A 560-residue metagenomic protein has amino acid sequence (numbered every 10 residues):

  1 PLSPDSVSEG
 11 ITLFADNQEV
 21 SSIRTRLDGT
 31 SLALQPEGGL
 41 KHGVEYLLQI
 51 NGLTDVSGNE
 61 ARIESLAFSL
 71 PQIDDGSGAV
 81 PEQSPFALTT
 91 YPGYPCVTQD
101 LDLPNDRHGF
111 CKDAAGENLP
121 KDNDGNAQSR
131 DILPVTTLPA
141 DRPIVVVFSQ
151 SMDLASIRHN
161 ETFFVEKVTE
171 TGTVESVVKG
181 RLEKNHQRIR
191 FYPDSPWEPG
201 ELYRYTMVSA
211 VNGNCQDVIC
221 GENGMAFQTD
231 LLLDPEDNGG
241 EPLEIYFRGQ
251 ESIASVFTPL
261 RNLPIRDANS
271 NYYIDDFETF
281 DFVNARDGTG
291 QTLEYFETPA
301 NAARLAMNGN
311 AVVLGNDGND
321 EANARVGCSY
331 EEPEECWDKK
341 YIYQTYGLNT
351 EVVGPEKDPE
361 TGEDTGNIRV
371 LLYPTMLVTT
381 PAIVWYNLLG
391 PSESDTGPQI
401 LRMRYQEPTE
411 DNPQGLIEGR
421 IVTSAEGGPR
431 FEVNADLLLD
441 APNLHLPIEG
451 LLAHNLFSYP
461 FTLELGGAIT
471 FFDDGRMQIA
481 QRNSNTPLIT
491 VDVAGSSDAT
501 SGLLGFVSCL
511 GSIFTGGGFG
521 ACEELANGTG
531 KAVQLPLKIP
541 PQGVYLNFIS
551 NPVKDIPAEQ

Functional and structural regions predicted by a protein language model:
P1-L2, G10-D16, A33, G38-G172 (+7 more regions): Acidic, Ser/Thr/Gly/Pro-rich low-complexity segments and short DxT(G/T)-type signature motifs
V7-E9, S21-I23, H159-E161, V178: Short beta-strand/loop motifs in extracellular/secreted proteins, especially within beta-sandwich accessory domains
D16-I23, E170-G180: Surface-exposed loop/edge segments in extracytoplasmic proteins
R26, L53-D55, L182-N185: Conserved Ser/Thr-centered positions that define the repeating blades of beta-propeller domains
D28-V44, N185-L202: A surface-exposed beta-strand-loop module
S31-Q35, L47-Q49, P143-V147, R188-R190 (+2 more regions): Beta-strand secondary-structure signal
I50-L53, V208-N212, N434-H445: Generic short beta-strand segments
D237-Q560: Extracytosolic secretory-pathway proteins
